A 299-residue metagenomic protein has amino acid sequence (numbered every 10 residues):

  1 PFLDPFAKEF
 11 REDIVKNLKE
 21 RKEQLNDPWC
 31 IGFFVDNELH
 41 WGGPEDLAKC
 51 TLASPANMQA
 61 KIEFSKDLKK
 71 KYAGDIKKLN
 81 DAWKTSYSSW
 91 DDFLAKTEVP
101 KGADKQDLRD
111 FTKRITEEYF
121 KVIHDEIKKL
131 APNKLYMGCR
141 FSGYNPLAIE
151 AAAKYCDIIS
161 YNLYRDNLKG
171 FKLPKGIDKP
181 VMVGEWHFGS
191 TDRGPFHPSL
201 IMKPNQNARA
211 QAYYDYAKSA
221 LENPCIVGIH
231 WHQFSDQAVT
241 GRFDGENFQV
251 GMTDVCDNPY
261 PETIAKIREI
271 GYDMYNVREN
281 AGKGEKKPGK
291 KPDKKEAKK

Functional and structural regions predicted by a protein language model:
P1-V15, G102-E117, D157-R165, P195-R209 (+1 more regions): The substrate-binding groove and active-site-proximal loops of carbohydrate-active enzymes, especially glycoside
F2-D4, N26-L135, C139-I149: Polysaccharide-binding and catalytic clefts of secreted carbohydrate-active enzymes
R11-V15, N57, K61, Q206-Y213 (+1 more regions): Amphipathic alpha-helical segments in well-structured domains
N17-R21, I31-G32: Hydrophobic or amphipathic alpha-helical targeting/insertion segments
C30-G32, D36-E38, I201-M252, I264: Substrate-binding cleft of secreted/luminal carbohydrate-active enzymes
G43-K49, F171, R193-G194, G241-R242: Short, solvent-exposed loop/turn and secondary-structure capping segments
K49-E63, H232-K299: Aromatic-rich peripheral "rim/lid" segments of glycoside hydrolase catalytic domains that contact and position glycan
D110, R114-S199, Y214-L221: Glycoside hydrolase catalytic-domain groove-lining segments
